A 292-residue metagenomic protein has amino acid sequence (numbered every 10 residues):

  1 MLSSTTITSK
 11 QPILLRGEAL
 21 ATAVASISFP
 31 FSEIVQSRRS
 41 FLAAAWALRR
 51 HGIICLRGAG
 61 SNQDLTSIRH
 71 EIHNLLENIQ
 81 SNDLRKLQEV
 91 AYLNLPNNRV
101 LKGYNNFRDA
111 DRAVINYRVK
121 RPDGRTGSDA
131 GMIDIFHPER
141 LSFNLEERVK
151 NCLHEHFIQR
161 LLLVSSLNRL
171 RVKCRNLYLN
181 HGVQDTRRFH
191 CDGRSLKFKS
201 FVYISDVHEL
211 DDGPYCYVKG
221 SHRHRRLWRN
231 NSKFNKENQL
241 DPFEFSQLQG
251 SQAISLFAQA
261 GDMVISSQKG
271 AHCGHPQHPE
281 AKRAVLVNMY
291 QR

Functional and structural regions predicted by a protein language model:
L2, S9-R50, R57-R187: Non-heme Fe(II)-dependent double-stranded beta-helix
N168-L170, H190-G193, I204-G213, G220-H222: Active-site region of the double-stranded beta-helix
L177-R188, D206-E209, K269-C273: Conserved short histidine dyad/triad with adjacent acidic residue
S200, E280-R292: A short hydrophobic beta-strand segment most commonly corresponding to one strand of the jelly-roll/cupin
L210-A271: Double-stranded beta-helix
H275-P279: Short proline/glycine-enriched turn/loop segments at secondary-structure junctions
